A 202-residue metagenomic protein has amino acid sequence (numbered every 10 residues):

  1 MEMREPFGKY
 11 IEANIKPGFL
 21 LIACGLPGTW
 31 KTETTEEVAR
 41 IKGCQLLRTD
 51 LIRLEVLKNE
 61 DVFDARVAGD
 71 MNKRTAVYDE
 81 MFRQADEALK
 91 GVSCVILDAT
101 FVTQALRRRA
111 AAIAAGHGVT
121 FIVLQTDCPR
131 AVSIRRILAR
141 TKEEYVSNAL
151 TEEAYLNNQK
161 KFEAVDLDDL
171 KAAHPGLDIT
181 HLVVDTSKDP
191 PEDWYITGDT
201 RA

Functional and structural regions predicted by a protein language model:
M1-I15, E37, A164-A202: NTP-dependent small-molecule kinase module
A23: Hydrophobic anchor at the beta1->P-loop junction of P-loop NTPases
L26-P27: The conserved Walker
W30: Conserved glycine(s) of the Walker
E33-S93, R135: Conserved substrate/cofactor phosphate-moiety recognition/catalytic segment in nucleotide-dependent phosphotransferases
E55-V56, R130-I137, P191-D193: Switch/connector loops and helix/strand junctions flanking conserved nucleotide-binding motifs in nucleotide-processing
D61, A65-A68, G116-V165: A glycine- and Lys/Arg-enriched "phosphate-lid" helix/loop adjacent to the NTP-binding pocket of small-molecule kinases
N72-F121: Glycine-rich phosphate-binding loop used to anchor ATP phosphates in small-molecule kinases, encompassing both
